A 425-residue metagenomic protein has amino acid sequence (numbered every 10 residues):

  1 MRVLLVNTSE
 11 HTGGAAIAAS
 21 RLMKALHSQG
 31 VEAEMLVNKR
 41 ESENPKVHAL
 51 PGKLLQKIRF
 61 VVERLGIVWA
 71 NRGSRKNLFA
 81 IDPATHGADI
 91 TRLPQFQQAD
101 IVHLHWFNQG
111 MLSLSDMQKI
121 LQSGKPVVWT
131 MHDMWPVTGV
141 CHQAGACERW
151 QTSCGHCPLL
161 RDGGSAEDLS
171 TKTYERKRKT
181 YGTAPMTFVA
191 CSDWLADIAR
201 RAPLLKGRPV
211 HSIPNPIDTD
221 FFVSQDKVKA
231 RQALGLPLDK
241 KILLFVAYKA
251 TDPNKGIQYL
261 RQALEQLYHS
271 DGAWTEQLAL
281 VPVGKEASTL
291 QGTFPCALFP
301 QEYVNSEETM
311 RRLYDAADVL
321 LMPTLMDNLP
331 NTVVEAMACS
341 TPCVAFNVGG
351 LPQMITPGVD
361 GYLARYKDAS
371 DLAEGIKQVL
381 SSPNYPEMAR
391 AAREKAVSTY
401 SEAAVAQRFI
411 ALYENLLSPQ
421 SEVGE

Functional and structural regions predicted by a protein language model:
W194, P216: Carbohydrate-associated surface elements
P237-K255, R261-L264: Conserved donor-binding/catalytic core segment of Leloir-type glycosyltransferases
T275-Q277, G284-R311: Nucleotide-activated donor-binding/catalytic signature segment of Leloir-type glycosyltransferases, i.e., the conserved
R312-A317: Short alpha-helical donor nucleotide-sugar binding micro-motif in glycosyltransferases
L325: Aromatic "clamp/platform" in nucleotide-sugar-dependent glycosyltransferases that forms part of the donor/acceptor
P342-A345, I355: Short hydrophobic beta-strand element within catalytic cores of glycosyltransferases and related nucleotide-activated
P357-G358, Y362-A369, Q378-P383: Conserved acidic donor-binding segment of nucleotide-sugar-dependent glycosyltransferases
N384-T399, V405-A411: A short, well-ordered alpha-helix in the C-terminal region of glycosyltransferases
